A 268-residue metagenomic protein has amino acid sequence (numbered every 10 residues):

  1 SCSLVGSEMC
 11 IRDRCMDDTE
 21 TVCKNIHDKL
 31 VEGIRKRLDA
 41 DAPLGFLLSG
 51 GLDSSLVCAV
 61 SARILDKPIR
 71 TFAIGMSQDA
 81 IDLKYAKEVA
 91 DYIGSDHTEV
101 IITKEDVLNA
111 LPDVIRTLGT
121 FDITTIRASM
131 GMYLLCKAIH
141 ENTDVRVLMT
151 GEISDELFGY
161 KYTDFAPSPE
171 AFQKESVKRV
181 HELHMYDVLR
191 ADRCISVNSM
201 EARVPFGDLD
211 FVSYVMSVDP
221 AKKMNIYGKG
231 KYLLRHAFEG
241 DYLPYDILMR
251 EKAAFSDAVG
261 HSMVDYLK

Functional and structural regions predicted by a protein language model:
S1-I11: Single conserved hydrophobic/aromatic residue that forms the stacking wall/gate of nucleotide- or nucleobase-binding
D13-Y242, D257-L267: ATP-dependent adenylate-handling active sites, centered on carboxylate activation for C-N bond formation
P244-A253: Conserved S-adenosyl-L-methionine
